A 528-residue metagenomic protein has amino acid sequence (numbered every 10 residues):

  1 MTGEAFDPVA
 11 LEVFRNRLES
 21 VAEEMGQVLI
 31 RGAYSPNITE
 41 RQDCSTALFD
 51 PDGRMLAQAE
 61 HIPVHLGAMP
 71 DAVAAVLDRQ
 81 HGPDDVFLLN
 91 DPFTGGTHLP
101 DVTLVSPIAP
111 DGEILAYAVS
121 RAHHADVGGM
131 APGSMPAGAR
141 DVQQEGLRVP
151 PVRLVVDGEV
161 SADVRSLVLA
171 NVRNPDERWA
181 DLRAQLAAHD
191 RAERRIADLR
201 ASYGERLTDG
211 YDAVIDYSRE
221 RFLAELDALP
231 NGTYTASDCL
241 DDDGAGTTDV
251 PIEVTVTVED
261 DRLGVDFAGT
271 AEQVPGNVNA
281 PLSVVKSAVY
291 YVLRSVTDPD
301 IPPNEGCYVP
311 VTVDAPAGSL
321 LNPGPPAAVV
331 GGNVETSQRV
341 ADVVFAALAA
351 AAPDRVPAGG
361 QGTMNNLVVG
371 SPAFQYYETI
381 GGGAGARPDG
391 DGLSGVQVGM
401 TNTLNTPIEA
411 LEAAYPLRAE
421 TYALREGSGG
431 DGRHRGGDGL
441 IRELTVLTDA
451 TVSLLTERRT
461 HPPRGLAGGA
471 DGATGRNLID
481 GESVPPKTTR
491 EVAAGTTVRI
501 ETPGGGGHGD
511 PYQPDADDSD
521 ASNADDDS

Functional and structural regions predicted by a protein language model:
T2-P83, D91-P110, I114-R262, A268-S528: Glycine/proline-enriched, intrinsically flexible loops and inter-domain linkers
V86: Glycine-rich phosphate-binding loop of nucleotide-binding enzymes
